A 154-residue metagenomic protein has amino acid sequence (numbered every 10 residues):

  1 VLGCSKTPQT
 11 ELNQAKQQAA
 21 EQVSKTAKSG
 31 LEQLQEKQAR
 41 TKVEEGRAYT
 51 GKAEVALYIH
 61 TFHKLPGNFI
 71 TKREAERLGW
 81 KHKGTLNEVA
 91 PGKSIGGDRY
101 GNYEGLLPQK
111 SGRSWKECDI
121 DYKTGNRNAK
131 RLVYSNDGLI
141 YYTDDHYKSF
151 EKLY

Functional and structural regions predicted by a protein language model:
C4-P8: Bacterial signal peptide processing site
E11: Winged-helix/helix-turn-helix nucleic-acid-interaction surface
Q14-K64: N-terminal low-complexity, Pro/Thr/Ser-rich intrinsically disordered segments that act as propeptides or flexible
S24, G67, Y103-E104: Short charge-dense sequence patches
L65-P66, G79: Active-site-proximal polar cores
R73-Y154: Functional cores of ribonucleases/endoribonucleases
